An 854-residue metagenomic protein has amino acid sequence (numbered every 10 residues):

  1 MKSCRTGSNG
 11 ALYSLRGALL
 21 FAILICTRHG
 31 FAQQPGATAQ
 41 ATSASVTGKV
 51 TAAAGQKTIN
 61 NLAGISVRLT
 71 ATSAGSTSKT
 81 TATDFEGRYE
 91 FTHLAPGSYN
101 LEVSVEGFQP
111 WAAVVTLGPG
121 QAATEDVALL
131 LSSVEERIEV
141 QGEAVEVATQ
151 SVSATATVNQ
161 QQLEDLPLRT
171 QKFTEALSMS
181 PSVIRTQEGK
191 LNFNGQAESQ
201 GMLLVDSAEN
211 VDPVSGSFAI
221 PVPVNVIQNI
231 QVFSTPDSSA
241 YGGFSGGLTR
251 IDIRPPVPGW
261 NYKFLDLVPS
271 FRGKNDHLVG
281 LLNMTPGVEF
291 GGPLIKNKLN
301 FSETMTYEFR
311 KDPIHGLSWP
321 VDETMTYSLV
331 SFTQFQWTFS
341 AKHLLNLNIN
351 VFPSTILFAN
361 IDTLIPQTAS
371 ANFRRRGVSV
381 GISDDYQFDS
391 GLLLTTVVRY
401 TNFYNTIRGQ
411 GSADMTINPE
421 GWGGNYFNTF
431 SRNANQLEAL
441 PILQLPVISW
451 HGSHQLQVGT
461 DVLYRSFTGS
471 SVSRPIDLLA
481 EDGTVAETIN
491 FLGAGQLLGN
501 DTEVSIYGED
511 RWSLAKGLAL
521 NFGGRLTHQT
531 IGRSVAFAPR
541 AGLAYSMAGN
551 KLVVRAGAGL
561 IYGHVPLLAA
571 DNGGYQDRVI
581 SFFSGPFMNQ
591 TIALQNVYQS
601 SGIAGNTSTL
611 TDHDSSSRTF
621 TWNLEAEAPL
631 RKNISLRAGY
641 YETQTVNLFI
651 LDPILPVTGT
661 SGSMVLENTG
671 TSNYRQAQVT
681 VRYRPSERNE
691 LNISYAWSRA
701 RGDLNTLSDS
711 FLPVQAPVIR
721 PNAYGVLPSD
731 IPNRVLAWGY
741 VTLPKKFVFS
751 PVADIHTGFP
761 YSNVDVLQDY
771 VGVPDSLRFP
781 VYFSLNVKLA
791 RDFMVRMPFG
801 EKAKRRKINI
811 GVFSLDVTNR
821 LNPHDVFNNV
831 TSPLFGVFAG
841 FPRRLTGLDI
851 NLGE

Functional and structural regions predicted by a protein language model:
T72-R88: Short, acidic Ser/Thr/Gly-rich low-complexity loop/linker segments typical of extracellular and cell-surface proteins
A74, F108-Q109, A113-D126, L130 (+7 more regions): Periplasmic N-terminal accessory/gating domains of Gram-negative outer-membrane beta-barrel systems
R185, S239-G242, P256-N261, I295-L299 (+9 more regions): Short loop/turn motifs that connect adjacent beta-strands in outer-membrane beta-barrel proteins
G280-T355, N372-T395, P539: Transmembrane beta-barrel wall of Gram-negative outer-membrane proteins
L344-Y507, L655-V665, T669-G670, Q676: Replace "related TpsB outer-membrane translocases also match" with "some related outer-membrane beta-barrels such as
G542-V665, P780, P798: Solvent-exposed loop/turn elements at secondary-structure boundaries
P629, N633, R637-V764: Gram-negative outer-membrane beta-barrel transporters
N633, K745-L767, R791-E854: C-terminal beta-signal and adjacent terminal beta-strands/loops of Gram-negative outer-membrane beta-barrel proteins
